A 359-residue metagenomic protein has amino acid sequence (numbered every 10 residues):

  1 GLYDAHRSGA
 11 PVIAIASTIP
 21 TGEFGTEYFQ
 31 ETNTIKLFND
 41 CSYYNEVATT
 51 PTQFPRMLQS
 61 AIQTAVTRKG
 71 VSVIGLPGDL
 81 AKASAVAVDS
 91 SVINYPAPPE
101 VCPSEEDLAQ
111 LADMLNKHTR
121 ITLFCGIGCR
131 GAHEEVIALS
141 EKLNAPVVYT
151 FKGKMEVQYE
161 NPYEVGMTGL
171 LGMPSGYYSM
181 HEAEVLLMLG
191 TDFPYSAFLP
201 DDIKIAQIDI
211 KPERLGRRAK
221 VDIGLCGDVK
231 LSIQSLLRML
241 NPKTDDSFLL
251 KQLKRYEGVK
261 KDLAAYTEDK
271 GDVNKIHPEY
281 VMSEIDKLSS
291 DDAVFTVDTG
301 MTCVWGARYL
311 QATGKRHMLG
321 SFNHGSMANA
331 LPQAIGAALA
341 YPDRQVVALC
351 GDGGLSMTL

Functional and structural regions predicted by a protein language model:
G1-T244, E284, L288-D291, Q345-V347: N-terminal alpha/beta PP-like core and its mobile active-site loop of ThDP/TPP-dependent enzymes
F54, D246-L263: Internal, active-site/partner-interface "lid" segment
P55, M327-P332, S356-L359: Glycine-rich phosphate-binding loop at the start of an alpha helix
V73-G75, F248-Q252, D298-T299: Short coil/turn segments at secondary-structure boundaries
I121-C125, V294-D298, D352: Short hydrophobic beta-strand segments
I127-G131, M301-T302, G354-L355: Gly/Ser/Thr-rich loops at beta-strand to alpha-helix junctions that form or flank small-molecule/cofactor-binding
E257-D343: Active-site diphosphate/adenylate-binding microenvironment
D343-L359: DG-centered beta-turn motif at the end of beta-strands
